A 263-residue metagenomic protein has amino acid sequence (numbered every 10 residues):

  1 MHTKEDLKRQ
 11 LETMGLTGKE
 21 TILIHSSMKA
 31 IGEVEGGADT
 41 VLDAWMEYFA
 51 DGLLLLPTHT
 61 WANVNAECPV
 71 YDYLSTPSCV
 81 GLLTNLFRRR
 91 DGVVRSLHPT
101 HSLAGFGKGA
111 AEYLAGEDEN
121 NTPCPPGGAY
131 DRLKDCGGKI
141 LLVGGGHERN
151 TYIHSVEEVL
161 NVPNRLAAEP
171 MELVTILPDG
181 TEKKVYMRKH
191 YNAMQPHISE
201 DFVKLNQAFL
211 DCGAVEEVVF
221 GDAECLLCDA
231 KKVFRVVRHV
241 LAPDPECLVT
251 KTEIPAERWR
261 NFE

Functional and structural regions predicted by a protein language model:
T3-R9: N-terminal basic/disordered segments at the start of proteins
K4, A38-L42, V80: Amphipathic alpha-helical segments in well-structured domains
L11-T21, L133-C136: Glycine-rich phosphate/diphosphate-binding loops that line cofactor/substrate pockets in enzymes
T17-E67: N-terminal active-site beta-alpha-beta segment that forms phosphate/nucleotide-binding and substrate-recognition loops
D39-V41, V156-N161: Short, solvent-exposed amphipathic alpha-helical segments in soluble enzyme and RNA/protein-processing domains
N65-H154: Internal, conserved structured core segments that host functional sites
V159-M187: Gly/Ser/Thr-rich active-site loops/lids in small-molecule metabolic enzymes that frequently grip phosphoryl groups
R188-E263: Acidic/aromatic/glycine-rich contiguous surface patches that form carbohydrate-binding/processing clefts and analogous
